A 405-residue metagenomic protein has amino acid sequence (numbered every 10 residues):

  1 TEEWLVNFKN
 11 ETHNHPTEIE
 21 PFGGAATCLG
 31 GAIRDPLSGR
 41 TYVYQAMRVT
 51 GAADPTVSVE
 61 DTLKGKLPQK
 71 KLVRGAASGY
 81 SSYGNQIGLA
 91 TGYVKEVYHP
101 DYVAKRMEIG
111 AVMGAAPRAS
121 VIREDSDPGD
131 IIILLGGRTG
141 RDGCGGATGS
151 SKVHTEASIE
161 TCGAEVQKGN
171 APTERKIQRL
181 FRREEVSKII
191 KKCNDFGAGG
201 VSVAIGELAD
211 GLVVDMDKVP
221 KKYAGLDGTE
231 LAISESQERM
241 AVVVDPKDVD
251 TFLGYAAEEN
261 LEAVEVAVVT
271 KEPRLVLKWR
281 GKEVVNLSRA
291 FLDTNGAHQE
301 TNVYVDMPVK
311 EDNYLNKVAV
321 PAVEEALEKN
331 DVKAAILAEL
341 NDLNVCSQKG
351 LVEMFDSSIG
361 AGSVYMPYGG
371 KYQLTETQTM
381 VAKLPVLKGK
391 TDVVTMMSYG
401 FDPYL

Functional and structural regions predicted by a protein language model:
T1-L405: Glycine/proline-enriched, intrinsically flexible loops and inter-domain linkers
